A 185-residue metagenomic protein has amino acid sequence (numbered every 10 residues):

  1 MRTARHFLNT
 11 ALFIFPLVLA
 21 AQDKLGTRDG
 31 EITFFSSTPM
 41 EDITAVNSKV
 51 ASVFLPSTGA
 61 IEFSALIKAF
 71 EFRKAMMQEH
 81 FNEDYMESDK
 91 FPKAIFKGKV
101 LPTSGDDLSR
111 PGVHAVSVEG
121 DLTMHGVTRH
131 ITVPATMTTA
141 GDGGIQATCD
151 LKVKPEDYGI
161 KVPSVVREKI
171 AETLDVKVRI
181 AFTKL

Functional and structural regions predicted by a protein language model:
M1-K24: Bacterial Sec-dependent N-terminal signal peptides
Q22-L185: Low-complexity, acidic/polar, glycine-enriched regions of mature
